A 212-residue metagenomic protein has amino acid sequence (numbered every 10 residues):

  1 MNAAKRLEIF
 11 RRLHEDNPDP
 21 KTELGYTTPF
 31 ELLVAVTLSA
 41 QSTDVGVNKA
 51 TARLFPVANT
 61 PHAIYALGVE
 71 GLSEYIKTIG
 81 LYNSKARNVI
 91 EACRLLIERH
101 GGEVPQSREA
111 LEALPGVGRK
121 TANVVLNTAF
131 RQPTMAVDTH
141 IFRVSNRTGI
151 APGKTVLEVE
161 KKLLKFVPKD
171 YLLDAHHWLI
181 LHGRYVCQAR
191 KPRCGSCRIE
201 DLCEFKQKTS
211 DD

Functional and structural regions predicted by a protein language model:
N2-D212: Catalytic cores of DNA base-excision repair glycosylases
